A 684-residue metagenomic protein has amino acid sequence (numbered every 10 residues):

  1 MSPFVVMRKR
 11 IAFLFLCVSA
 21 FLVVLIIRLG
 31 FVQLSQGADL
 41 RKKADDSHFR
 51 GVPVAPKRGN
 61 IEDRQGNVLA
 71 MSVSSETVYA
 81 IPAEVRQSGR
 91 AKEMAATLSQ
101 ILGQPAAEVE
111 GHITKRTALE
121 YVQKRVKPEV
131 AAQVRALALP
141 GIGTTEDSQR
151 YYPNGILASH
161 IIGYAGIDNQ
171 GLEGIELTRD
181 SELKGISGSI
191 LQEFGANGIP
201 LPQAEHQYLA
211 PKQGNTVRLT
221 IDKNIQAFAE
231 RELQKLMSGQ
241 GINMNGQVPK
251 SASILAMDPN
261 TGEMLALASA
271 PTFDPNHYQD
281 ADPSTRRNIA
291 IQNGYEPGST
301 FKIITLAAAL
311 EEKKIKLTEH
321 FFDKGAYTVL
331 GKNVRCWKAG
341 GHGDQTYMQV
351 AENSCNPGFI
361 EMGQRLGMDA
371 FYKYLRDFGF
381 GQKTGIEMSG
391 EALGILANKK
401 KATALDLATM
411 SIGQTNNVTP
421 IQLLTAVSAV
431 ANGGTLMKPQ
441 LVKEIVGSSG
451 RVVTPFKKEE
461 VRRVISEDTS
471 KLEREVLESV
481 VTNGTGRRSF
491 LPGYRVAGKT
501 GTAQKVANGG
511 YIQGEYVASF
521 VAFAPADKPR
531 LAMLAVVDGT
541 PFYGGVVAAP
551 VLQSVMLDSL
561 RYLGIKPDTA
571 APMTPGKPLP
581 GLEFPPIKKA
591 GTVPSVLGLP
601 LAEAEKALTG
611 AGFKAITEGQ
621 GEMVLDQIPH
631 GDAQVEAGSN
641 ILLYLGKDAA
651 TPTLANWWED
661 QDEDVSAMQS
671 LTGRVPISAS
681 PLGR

Functional and structural regions predicted by a protein language model:
V5-D39: Hydrophobic alpha-helical transmembrane signal-anchor segments
H48-R50, V78-S88, A95-S99, R116-K124 (+12 more regions): Second-shell loop/turn segments in exported
V52, P56-G103: Juxtamembrane extramembrane loops of integral membrane proteins
P53-K57, S187, Q247-S251, P439 (+2 more regions): Short, small/polar residue-rich loop motifs at catalytic or cofactor-binding pockets
A70, G195-Y208, I221, Q247 (+5 more regions): Beta-lactam-recognizing serine transpeptidase/beta-lactamase-like catalytic domain environment
E93-Q100, T114-G214, S238, A535 (+1 more regions): Small/polar-residue-rich segments within soluble enzyme cores
L119, P202-A252: Conserved, well-ordered alpha-helix/loop/beta-strand core segments that scaffold catalytic motifs
G493, A535-R684: Ligand-recognition elements built from short beta-strands and adjacent flexible loops
